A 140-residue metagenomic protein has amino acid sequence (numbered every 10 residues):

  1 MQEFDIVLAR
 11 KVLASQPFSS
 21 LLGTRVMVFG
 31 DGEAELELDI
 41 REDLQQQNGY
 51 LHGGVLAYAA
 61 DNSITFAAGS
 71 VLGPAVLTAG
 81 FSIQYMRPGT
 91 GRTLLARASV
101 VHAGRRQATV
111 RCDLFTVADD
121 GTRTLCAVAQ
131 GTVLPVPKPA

Functional and structural regions predicted by a protein language model:
M1-E35: Non-catalytic linker/capping segments at the edges of enzyme domains
Q2-E3, L72, G89-G91, L95 (+1 more regions): HotDog/MaoC-like acyl-thioester-processing domains
S20-L22, L77-A79, P88, L94 (+1 more regions): Short, basic and Ser/Thr-rich N-terminal targeting/leader segments
G32-D39, A98: Short, aliphatic-rich beta-strand segments
E33, R41-Q45, N62-I64: Short, charged/polar surface micro-motifs in flexible loops or helix N-caps
R41, Q45-Y58: A conserved, well-ordered hydrophobic junction motif at loop->secondary-structure transitions
G54-A75: Active-site helix/loop of acyl-thioester processing domains in fatty-acid/polyketide metabolism, spanning hotdog-fold
